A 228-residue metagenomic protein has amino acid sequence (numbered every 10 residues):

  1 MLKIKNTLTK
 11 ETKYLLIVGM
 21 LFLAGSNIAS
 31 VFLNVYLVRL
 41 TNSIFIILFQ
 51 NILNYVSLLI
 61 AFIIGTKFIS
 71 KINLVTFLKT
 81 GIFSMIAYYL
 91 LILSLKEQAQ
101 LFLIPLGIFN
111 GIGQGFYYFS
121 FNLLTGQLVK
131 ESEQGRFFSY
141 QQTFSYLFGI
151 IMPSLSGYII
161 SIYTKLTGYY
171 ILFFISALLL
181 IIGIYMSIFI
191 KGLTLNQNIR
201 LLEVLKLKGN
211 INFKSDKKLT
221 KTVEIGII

Functional and structural regions predicted by a protein language model:
L2-I60, K218-I228: Helix-loop boundary and gating motifs at the non-cytosolic
M20, Q100-Y117, I227: Hydrophobic core of transmembrane alpha-helices in multi-pass small-molecule transporters, especially MFS/SLC-type
R39, K67, I151-G168: Transmembrane alpha-helix termini and helix-breaking/packing motifs in multi-pass membrane transporters
A61-L74, I160-S161: Helix-to-loop junctions at the C-terminal end of transmembrane segments in multipass secondary transporters
F83-Q98: C-terminal ends and interior cores of transmembrane alpha-helices in multi-pass membrane transporters/permeases
F138-S156: Glycine-rich segments within core transmembrane alpha-helices of 12-TM secondary carriers
Y170-I188: Symmetry-related core transmembrane helices of the 12-TM Major Facilitator Superfamily/SLC fold
F189-I211: Flexible cytoplasmic inter-helical loops of multi-pass small-molecule transporters
